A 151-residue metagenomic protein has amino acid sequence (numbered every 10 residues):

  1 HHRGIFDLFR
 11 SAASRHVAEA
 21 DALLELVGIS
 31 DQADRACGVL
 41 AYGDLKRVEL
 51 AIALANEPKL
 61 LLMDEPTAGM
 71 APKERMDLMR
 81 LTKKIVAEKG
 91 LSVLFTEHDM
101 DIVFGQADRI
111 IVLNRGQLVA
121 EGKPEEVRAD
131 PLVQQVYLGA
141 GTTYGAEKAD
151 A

Functional and structural regions predicted by a protein language model:
H1-A151: Glycine-rich phosphate-binding loops of nucleotide-dependent enzymes
